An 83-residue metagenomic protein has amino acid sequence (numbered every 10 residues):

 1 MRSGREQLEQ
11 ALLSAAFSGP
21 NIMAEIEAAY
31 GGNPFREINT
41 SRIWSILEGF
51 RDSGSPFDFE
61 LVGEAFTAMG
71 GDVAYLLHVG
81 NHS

Functional and structural regions predicted by a protein language model:
M1-S83: Noncatalytic partner-interaction/assembly domains of nucleic-acid and motor enzyme complexes, especially the accessory
